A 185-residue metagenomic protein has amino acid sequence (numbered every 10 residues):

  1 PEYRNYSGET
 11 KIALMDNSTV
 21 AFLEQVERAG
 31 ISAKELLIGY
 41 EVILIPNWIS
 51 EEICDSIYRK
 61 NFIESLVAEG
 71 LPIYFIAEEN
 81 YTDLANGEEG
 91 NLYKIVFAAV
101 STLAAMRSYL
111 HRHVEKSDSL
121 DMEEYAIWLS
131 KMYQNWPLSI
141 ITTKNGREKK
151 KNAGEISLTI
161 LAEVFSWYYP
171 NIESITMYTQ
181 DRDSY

Functional and structural regions predicted by a protein language model:
P1-S174, D183-Y185: Active-site-proximal, substrate-binding regions of enzyme catalytic domains and RNA-binding/basic surfaces
M177: Conserved SAM-binding loop
Q180: N-terminal glycine-rich dinucleotide-binding loop that anchors FAD/FMN and/or NAD(P) in oxidoreductases
